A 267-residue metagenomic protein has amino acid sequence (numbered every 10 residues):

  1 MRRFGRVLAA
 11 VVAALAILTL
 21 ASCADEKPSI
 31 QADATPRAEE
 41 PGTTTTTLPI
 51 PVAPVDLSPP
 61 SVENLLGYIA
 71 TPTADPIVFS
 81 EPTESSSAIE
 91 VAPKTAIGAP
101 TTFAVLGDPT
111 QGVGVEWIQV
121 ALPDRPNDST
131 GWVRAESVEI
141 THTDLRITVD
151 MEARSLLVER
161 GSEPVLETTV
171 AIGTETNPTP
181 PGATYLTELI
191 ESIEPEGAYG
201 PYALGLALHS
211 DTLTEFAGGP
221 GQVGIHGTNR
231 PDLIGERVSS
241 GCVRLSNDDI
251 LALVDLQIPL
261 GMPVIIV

Functional and structural regions predicted by a protein language model:
M1-V11: Bacterial N-terminal signal peptides that target proteins for export
T19-S22: C-terminal motif of bacterial Sec signal peptides marking the signal peptidase cleavage site
A24-T44: Short, low-complexity, disordered segments immediately C-terminal to signal peptides in bacterial exported proteins
T46-T47, D124, S137-R146, T174-A183 (+1 more regions): Exported/periplasmic cell-wall-interacting domains
L48-T110: Beta-loop motif signature
T73-D75, P100, V113-W117, D128 (+7 more regions): Extracytoplasmic
T95-S137: SH3/SH3-like beta-barrel superfamily modules
A135-R160, P164-G173: A structural motif detector for short, solvent-exposed N-terminal "entry" segments of globular domains
